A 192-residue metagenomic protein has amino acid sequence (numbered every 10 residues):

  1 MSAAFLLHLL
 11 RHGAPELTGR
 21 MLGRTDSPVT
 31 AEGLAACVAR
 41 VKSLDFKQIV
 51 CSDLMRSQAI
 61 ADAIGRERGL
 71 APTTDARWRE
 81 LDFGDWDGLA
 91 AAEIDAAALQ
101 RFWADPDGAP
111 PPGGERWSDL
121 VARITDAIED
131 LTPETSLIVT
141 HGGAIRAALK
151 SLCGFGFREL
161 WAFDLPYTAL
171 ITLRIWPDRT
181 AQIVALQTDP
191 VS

Functional and structural regions predicted by a protein language model:
M1-L6, R40, T73, L81-E93 (+1 more regions): Acidic, low-complexity terminal tails and accessory targeting/binding regions of phosphate-metabolizing enzymes
F5-L70, E115: Active-site-proximal alpha-helix that buttresses catalytic centers in soluble enzyme cores
L7, E134-G143: Generic beta-sheet signal
E16, R56-Q58, E80, A144-A147: Short, active-site-adjacent cap segments at secondary-structure transitions
S43-D45, L131-E134: Glycine-rich phosphate-binding loop signature in dinucleotide/nucleotide-binding domains
C51-S52, A122, V139-T140: Short beta-strand scaffold positions
A63, A147-S151: Active-site signature of alpha/beta-hydrolase-fold catalytic machinery across serine- and Asp/Cys-nucleophile hydrolases
R66-R123: Phosphate-handling substructures
